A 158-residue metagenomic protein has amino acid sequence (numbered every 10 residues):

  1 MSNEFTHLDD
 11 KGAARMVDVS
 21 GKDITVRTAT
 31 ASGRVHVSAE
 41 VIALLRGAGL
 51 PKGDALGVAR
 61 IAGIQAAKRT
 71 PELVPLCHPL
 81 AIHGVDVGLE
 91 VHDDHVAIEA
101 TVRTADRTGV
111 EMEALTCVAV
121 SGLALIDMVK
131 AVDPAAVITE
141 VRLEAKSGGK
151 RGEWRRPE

Functional and structural regions predicted by a protein language model:
M1-L56, I61-L76, I82-E158: C-terminal binding/interaction regions
